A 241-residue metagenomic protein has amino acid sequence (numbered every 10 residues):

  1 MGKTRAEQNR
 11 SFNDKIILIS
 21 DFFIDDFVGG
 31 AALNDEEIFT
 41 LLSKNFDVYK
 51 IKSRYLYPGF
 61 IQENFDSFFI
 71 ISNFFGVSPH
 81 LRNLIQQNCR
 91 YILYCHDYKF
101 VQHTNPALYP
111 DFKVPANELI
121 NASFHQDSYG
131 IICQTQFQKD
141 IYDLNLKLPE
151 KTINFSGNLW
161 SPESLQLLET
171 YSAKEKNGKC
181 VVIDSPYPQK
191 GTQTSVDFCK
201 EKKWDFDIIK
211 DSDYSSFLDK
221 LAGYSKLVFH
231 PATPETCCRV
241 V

Functional and structural regions predicted by a protein language model:
M1-S78, Q87, V241: N-terminal pre-catalytic "stem/leader" segment of glycosyltransferase-like enzymes
F60-F68, S78-I92, T104-P106, S123-Y129 (+1 more regions): Glycosyltransferases and closely related glycan-assembly transferases that use nucleotide-activated donors
G76, K99, F137-K139: Alpha-helix capping/helix-boundary segments
C95-P110: A short, histidine- and acid-enriched strand-loop-helix "catalytic/donor-clamping" loop that lines the nucleotide-sugar
P110-I131: Membrane-proximal helix-turn-helix segments that form the acceptor-binding/catalytic region of lipid-linked
Q126-K151: A short, active-site helix/loop in glycosyltransferases that binds the activated sugar's phosphate group
L159-F217: Conserved catalytic-core segment of nucleotide-activated headgroup transferases in glycan assembly
A222-T233: Acidic donor-binding loop of glycosyltransferase active sites
